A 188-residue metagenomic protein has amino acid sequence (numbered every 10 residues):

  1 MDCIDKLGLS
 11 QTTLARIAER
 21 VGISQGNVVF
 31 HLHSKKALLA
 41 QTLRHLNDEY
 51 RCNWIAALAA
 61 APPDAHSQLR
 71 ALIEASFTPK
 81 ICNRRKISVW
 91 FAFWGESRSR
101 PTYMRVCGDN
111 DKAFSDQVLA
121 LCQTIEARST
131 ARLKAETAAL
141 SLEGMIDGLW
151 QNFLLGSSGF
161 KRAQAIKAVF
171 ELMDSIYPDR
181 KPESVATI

Functional and structural regions predicted by a protein language model:
D2-Q41: Helix-turn-helix
S10-Q11, A127-A135: Short, charged helix-capping/linker segments at alpha-helix termini
L32, T78, A92-S99: Short helix-capping/turn signature of helix-turn-helix
Q41, I55-K86, A135-L142, S184: Hydrophobic alpha-helical connector segments
R44-Y50: Short, basic, alpha-helical segments at the C-terminal edge of helix-turn-helix-like DNA-binding modules
C52, C82-F91, P101-E126, T137 (+1 more regions): Amphipathic alpha-helical packing segments from all-alpha helical-bundle domains
A61, W94-R98, F153-S157: Secondary-structure edge/capping motif, primarily at the C-terminal ends of alpha-helices and the immediately following
K112-T124, M145, Q151-I188: C-terminal peripheral helix-coil segments that are non-catalytic and often amphipathic
